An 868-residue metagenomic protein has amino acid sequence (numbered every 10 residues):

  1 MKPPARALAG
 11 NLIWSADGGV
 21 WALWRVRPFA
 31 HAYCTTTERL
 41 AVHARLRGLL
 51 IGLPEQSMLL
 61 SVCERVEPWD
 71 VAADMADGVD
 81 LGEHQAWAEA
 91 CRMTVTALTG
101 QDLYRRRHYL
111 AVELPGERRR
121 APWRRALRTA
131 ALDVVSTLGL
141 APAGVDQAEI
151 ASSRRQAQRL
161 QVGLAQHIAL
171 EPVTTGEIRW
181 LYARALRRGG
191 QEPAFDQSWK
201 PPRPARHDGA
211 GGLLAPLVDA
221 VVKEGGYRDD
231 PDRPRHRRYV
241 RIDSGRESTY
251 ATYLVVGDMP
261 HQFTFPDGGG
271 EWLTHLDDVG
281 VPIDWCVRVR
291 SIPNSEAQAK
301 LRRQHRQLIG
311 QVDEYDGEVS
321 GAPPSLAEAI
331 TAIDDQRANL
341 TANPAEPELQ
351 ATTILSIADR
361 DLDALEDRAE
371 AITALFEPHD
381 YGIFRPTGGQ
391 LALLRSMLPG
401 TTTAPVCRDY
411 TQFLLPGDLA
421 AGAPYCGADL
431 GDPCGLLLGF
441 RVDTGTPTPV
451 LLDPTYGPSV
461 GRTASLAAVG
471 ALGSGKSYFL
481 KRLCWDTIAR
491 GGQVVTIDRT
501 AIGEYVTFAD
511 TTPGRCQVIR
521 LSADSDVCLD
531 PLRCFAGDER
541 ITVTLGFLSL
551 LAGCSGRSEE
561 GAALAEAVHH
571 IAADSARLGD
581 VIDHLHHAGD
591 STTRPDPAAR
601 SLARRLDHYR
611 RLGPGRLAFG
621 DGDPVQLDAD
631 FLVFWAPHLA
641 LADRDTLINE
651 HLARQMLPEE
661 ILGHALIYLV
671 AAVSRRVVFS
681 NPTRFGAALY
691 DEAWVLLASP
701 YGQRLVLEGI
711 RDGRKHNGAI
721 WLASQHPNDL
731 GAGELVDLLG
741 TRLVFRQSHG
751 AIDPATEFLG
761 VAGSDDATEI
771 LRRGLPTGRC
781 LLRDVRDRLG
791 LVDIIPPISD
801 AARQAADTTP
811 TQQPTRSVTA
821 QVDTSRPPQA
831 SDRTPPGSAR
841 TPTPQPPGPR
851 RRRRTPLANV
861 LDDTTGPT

Functional and structural regions predicted by a protein language model:
M1-E67: N-terminal-proximal low-complexity accessory segments that begin disordered and transition into the first
M1-R6, V20, T37-R45, L53-E55 (+2 more regions): An aromatic-glycine-centered, glycine-rich loop/turn in mixed alpha/beta architecture
R39-P54, D277, A297, R395-P449 (+8 more regions): P-loop NTPase motor domains
P54-R118: Extended, compositionally biased
P54-S57, R106, G491-G492, G514-C516 (+4 more regions): Short glycine-/polar-rich loops that comprise or flank the Walker A/P-loop and associated switch/sensor motifs
M75-L81, H261-A345: Surface-exposed, low-hydrophobicity interaction/linker segments
A97-L98, L466, G537-D583, L730-R852 (+1 more regions): P-loop NTPase motor core of the ASCE superfamily
T448, P454-S474, Y478-D486, V495-E504 (+3 more regions): Conserved P-loop NTPase motor cores
